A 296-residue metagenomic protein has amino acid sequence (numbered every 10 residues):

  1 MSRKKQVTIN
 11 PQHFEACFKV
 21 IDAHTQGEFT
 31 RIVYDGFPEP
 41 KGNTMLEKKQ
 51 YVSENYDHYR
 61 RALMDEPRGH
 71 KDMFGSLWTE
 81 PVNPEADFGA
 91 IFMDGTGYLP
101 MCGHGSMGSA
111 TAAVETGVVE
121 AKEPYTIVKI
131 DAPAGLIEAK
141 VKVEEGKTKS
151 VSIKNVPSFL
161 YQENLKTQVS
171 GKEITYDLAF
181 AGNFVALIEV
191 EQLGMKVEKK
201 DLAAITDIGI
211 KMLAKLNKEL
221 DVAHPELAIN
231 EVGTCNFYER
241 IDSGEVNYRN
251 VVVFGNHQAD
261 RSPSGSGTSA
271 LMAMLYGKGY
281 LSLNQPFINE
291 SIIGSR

Functional and structural regions predicted by a protein language model:
S2-M101, G108-S266, A270-R296: Active-site proximal loop and beta-alpha junction motif in alpha/beta enzyme cores
